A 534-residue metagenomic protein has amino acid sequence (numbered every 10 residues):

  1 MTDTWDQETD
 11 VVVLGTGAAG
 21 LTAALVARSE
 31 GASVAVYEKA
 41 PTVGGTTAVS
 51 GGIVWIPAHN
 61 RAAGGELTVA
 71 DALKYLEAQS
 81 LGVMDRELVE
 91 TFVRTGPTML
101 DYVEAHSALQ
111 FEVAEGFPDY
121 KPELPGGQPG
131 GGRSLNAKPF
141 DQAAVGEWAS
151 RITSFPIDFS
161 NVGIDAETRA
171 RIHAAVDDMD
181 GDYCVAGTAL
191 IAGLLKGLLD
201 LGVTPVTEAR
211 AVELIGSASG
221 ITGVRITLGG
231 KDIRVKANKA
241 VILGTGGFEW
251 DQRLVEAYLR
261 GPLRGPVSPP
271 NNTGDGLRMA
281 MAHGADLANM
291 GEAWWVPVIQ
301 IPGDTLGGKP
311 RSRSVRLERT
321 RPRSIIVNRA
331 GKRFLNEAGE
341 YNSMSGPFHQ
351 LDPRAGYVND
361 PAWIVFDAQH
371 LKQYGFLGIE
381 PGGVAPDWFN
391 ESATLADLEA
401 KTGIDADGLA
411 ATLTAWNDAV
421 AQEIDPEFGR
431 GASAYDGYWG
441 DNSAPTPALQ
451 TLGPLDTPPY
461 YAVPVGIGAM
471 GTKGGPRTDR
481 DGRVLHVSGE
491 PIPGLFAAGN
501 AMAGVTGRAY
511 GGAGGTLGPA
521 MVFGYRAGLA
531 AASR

Functional and structural regions predicted by a protein language model:
W5-G17, A35: Beta1/beta-strand and adjacent pyrophosphate-binding region of the FAD-binding site in flavoprotein oxidoreductases
D6, L25-V26, A35, I233-A240 (+2 more regions): C-terminal structured subdomain/cap of oxidoreductase catalytic cores
S29-A48: Glycine-rich FAD pyrophosphate-binding loop
I56-F92, T153: Glycine-rich active-site loop/strand segments that organize a redox cofactor
V93-G229, Q300, V420-A448: Conserved redox-cofactor binding core of oxidoreductases
P122, G126-G130, P139-A166, L277-M279 (+1 more regions): An anion/pyrophosphate-binding glycine-rich loop and adjacent beta-alpha core in soluble alpha-beta enzymes
G181-T188, G229-D304, L351, L517 (+1 more regions): Glycine-rich loop(s) and the adjacent beta-strand/alpha-helix scaffold that form part
E213, S217-G220, G408-V505, A509: A glycine-rich dinucleotide-binding beta-alpha-beta segment and adjacent secondary-structure elements that constitute
